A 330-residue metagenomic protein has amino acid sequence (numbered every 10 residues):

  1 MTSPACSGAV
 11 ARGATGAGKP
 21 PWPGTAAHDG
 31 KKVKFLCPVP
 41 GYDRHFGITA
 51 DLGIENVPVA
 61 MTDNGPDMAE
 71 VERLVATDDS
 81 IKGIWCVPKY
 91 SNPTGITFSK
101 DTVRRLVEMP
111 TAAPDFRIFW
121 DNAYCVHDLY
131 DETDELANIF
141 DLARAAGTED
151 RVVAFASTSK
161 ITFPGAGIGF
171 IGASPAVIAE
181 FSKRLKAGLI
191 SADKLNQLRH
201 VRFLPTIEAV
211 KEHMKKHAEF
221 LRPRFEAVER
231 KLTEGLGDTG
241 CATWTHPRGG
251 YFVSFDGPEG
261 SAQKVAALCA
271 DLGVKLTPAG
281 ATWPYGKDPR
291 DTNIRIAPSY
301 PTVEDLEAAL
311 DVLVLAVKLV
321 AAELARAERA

Functional and structural regions predicted by a protein language model:
M1-P114, C125-G147, G260-A262, V314 (+1 more regions): Conserved core of the PLP fold type I
K31, I178, S182, G188 (+2 more regions): Conserved C-terminal alpha-helix-loop-beta "cap" of PLP-dependent enzymes that closes/shapes the active-site mouth
D51, A143-R222, G235: Conserved core segment of the aminotransferase class I/II
I118-F119: Residue-level marker for buried hydrophobic side chains located in beta-strands that build the well-ordered beta-sheet
N122: Walker B catalytic acidic pair
T148, D271, K287-A330: PLP-dependent enzyme catalytic core of the Aspartate aminotransferase-like
K215-E229, C241-D256, A270: Conserved glycine-rich beta-strand-loop-beta hairpin in the small C-terminal domain of fold type I
